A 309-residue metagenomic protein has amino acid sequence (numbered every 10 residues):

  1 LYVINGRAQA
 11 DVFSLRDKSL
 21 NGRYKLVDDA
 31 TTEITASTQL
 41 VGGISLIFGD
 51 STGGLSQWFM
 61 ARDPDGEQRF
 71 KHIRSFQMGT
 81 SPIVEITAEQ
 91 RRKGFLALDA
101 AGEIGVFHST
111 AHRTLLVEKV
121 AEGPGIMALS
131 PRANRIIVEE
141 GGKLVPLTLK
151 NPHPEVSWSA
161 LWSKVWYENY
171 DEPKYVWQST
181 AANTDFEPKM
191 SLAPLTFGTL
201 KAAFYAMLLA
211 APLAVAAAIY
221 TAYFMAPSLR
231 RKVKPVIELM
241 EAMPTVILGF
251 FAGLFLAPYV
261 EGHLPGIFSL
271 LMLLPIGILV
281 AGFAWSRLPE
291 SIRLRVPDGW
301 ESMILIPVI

Functional and structural regions predicted by a protein language model:
Y2-N5, L46-D50, F95-D99, I136-E140: Conserved beta-strand element within WD40/beta-propeller blades
I4, A10-R16, L55-A61, L98 (+2 more regions): WD40-repeat beta-propellers
K18-T32, T38-V41, E67-R91, A111-A133 (+5 more regions): Periplasmic/extracellular loop-to-transmembrane helix junction in inner-membrane transport proteins
T184, P188-L192, F224-P235, L248-F251: Juxtamembrane loop-helix boundary motifs flanking transmembrane segments in multi-pass membrane proteins
T199-A203, M207, V236-V246: Loop-to-transmembrane-helix entry motif
A206-I237, A281-S286: Transmembrane-helix boundary motif in ABC transporter permease subunits
M240-I309: Generic hydrophobic transmembrane alpha-helix motif, especially the helices
